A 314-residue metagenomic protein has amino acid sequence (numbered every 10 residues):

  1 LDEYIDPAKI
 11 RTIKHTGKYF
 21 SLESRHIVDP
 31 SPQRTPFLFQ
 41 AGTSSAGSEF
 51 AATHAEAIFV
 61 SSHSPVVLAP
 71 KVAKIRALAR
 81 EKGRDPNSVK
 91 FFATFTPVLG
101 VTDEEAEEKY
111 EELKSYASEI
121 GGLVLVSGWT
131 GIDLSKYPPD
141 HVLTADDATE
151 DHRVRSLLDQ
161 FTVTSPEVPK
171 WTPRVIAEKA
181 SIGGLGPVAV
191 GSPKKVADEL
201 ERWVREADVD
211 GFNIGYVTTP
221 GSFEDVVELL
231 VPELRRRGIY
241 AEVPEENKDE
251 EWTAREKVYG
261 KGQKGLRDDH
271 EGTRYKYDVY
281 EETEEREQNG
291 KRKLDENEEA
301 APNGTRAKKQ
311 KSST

Functional and structural regions predicted by a protein language model:
L1-Q33, A69, A79-R202, L234-E298 (+1 more regions): An alpha-helical appendage that flanks or caps ligand/catalytic pockets
P36-A41, E56-V60, V89-T96, F212-I214: Hydrophobic faces of well-ordered beta-strands that scaffold small-molecule active sites in alpha/beta enzyme cores
F37, G47-A57, S62-S64, K71: Long, repeat-rich segments with strong aromatic
L38, A51, A106, W203 (+2 more regions): Conserved, mostly hydrophobic/aromatic
Q40-F50, S192-R205: Short, acidic/polar
S44, S64-P65, F95-L99, T218-P220: Active-site-proximal loop/turn and secondary-structure-junction residues that shape catalytic pockets, frequently
A52-S61, K179-G186, D208-V217: Glycine- and acidic
A69-A77, T219-I239: C-terminal helical cap(s) of enzyme catalytic domains, especially alpha/beta-barrels
